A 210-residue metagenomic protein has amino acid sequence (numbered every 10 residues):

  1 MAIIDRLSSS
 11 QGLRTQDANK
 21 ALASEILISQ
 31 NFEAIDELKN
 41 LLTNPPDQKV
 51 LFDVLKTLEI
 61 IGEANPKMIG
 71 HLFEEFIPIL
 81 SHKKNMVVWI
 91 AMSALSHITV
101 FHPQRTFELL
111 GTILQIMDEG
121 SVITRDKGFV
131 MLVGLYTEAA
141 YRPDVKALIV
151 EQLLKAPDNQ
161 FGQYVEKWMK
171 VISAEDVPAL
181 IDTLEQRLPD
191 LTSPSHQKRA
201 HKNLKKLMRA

Functional and structural regions predicted by a protein language model:
M1-L7, S29-L42, P66-I79, P103-I116 (+3 more regions): Amphipathic alpha-helical scaffolding segments comprising HEAT/armadillo-like alpha-solenoid repeats
A2-T15, K20, A174-A210: Eukaryotic acidic, Ser/Thr-rich intrinsically disordered low-complexity regions
L7-G12, L42-P46, I79-K83, M117-G120 (+3 more regions): Alpha-solenoid helical repeat architecture
G12-D17, F32, D47-K49, N85-M86 (+4 more regions): Alpha-helix N-cap/helix-start positions at coil->helix boundaries
A18-L22, V54, A91, G128 (+2 more regions): Conserved hydrophobic register position within alpha-solenoid helical repeats
A21-L22, K49-G62, E74, I90-H97: Non-membrane alpha-helical segments in proteins
E59, S96, V133-G134, E166-V171 (+1 more regions): Structural signature of alpha-helical solenoid repeat scaffolds
L135-T137, Y141-R142, K146-S195: Extended alpha-helical scaffolding segments
